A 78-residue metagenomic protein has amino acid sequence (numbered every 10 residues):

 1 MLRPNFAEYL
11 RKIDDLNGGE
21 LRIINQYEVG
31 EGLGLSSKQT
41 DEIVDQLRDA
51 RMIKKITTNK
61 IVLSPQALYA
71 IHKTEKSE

Functional and structural regions predicted by a protein language model:
M1-I13: Short alpha-helical segments that sit at the start of domains
P4, G34-D49: Short amphipathic alpha-helical interaction segments
D14-G18: Linker/hinge segments immediately adjacent to helix-turn-helix/homeobox DNA-binding domains
G19-G32: Short acidic, hydrophobic short linear motifs in intrinsically disordered regions
R48-T58: A short, conserved structural fragment
N59-Q66: Minor-groove-contacting beta-hairpin "wing" of winged helix-turn-helix DNA-binding domains
L68-E78: Short, amphipathic alpha-helical interaction segments positioned at domain boundaries
